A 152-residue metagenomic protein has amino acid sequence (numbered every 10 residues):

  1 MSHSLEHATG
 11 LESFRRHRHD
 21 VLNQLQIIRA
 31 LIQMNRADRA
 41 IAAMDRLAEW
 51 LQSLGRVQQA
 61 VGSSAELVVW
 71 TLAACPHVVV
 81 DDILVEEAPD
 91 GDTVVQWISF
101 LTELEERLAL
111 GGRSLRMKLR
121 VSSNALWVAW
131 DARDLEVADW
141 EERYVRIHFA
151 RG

Functional and structural regions predicted by a protein language model:
M1-H3, V80-I83, A88-D92, A109 (+2 more regions): Flexible, glycine-/charge-rich segments associated with ATP-binding catalytic modules
M1-L11: Conserved signal-transmission helix
E12-S13, G55: A short, structure-level motif marking secondary-structure boundaries and short turns
S13-N35, G91-S122, H148: Conserved ATP-binding N-box helix of the HATPase_c
Q24-I27, A37-E86: Conserved DHp (HisKA) dimerization/phosphotransfer helix of two-component histidine kinases, i.e., the long coiled-coil
Q52, L72, S99, A129-A132 (+1 more regions): Intrinsic disorder/low-complexity segments enriched in polar/charged and small flexible residues
N124-V128: Short beta-strand element(s) in the Bergerat
